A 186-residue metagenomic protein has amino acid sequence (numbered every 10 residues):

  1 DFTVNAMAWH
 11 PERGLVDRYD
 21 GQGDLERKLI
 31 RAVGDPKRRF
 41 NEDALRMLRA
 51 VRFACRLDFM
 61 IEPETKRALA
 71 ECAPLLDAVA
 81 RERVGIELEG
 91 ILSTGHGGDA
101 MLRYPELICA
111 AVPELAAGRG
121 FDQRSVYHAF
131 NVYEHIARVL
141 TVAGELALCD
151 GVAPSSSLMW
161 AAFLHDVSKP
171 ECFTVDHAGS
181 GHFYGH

Functional and structural regions predicted by a protein language model:
F2-M159, V167-H182: Glycine- and charge-enriched loop/helix tracts that form the active or gating conduit in phosphate/cation-handling
H186: An active-site-proximal "capping" alpha-helix that borders the catalytic cofactor pocket
